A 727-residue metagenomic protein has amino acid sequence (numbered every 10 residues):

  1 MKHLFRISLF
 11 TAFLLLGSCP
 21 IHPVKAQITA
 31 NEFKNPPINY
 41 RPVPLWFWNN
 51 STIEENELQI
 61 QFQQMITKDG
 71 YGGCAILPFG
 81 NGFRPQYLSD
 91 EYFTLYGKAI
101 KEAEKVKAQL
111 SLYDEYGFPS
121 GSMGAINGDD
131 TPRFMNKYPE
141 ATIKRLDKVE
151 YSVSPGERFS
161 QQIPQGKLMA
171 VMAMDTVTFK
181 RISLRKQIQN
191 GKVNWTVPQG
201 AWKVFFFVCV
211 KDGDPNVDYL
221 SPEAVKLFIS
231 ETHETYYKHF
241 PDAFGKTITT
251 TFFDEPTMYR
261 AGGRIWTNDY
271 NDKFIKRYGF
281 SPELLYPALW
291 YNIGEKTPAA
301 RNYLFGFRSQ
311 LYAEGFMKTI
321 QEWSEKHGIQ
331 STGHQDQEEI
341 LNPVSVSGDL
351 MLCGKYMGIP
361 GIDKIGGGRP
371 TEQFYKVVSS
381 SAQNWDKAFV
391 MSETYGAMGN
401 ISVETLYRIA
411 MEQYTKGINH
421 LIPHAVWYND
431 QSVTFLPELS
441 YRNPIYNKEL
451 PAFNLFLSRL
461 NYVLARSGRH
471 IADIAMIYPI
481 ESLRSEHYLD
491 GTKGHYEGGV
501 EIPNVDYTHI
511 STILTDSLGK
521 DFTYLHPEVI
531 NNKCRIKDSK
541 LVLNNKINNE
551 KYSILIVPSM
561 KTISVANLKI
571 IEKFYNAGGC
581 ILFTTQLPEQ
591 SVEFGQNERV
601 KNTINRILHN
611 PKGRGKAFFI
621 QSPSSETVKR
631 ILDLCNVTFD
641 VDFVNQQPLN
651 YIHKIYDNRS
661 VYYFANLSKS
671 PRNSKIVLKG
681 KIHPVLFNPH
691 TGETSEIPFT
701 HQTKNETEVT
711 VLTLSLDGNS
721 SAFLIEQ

Functional and structural regions predicted by a protein language model:
M1-Q27: Bacterial Sec-dependent N-terminal signal peptides
L9, L14, E32-N35, D69-G70 (+7 more regions): Generic detector of intrinsically disordered, low-complexity, polar/charged segments
A12-F13, V171-M174, F618, F723: Intrinsic disorder/low-complexity segments
L16-C19, E32-F33, I554, V644: Generic N-terminal simple sequence motifs
P20, V24-T249: Mature N-terminal, pre-catalytic/accessory segment of carbohydrate-active enzymes
Y40-V43, E54-Q59, G72-C74, Y87-P119 (+6 more regions): Carbohydrate-binding surfaces of carbohydrate-active enzymes
